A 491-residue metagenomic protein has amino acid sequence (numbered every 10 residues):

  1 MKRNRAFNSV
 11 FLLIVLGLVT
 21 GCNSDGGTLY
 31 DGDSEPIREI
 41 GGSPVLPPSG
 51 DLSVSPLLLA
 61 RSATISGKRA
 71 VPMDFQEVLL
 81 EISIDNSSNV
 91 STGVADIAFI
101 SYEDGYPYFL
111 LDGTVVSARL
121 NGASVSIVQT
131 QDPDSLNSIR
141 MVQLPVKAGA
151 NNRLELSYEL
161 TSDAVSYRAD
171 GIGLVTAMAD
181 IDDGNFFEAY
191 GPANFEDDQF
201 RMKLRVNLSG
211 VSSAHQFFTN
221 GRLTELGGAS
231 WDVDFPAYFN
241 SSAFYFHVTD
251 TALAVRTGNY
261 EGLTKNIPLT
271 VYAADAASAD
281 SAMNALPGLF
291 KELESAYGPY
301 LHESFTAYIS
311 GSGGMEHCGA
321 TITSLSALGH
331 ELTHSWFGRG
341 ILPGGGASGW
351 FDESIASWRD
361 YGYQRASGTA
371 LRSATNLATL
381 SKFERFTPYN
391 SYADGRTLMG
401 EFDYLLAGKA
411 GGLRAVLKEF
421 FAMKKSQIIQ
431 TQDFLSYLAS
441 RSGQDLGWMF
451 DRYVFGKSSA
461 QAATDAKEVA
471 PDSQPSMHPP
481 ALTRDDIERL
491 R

Functional and structural regions predicted by a protein language model:
C22-T92: N-terminal, polar/Ser/Thr-rich
S55, D96-A98, P145-A148, R153-V248: Extended, low-hydrophobicity, Ser/Thr/Pro/Gly-biased non-transmembrane segments
S91-L111: Ligand-binding face of N-terminal immunoglobulin V-set domains in extracellular IgSF glycoproteins
D104-V125, S209-V211: Solvent-exposed beta-hairpin/edge-strand motifs
D232-P236, A252-S348: Juxtacatalytic substrate-recognition/specificity segment
L325-A327, A347-S381: Post-HExxH zinc-binding segment in Zn-dependent metallohydrolases
A393-A466, A470: Amphipathic alpha-helical substructures
A460-R491: Long, His/Glu/Asp-enriched segments that create or flank divalent metal/ion-associated functional microenvironments
